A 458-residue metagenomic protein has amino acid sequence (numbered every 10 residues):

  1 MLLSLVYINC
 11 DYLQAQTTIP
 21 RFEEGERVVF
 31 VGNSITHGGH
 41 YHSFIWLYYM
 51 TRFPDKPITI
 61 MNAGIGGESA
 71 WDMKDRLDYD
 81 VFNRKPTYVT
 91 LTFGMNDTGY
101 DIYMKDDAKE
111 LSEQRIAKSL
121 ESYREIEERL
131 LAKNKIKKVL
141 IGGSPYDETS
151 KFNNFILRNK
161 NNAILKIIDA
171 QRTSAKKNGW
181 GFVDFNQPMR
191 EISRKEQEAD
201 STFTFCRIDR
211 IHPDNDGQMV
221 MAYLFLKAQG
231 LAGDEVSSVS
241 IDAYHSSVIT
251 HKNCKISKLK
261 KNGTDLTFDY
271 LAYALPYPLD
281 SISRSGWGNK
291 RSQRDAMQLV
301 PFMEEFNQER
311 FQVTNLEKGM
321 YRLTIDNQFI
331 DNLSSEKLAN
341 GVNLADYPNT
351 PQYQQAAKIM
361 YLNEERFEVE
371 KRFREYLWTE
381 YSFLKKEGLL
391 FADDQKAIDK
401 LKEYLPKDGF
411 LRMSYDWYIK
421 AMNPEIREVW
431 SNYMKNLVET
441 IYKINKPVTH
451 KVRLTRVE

Functional and structural regions predicted by a protein language model:
M1-T18: Bacterial Sec-dependent N-terminal signal peptides
D11-Q14, E26, G99, M221: Intrinsic disorder/low-complexity detector
L13-A15, H37, Y100-D101, P188: A generic signature of intrinsically disordered, low-complexity regions enriched in glycine/proline and charged/polar
A15-V31: Short N-terminal segments immediately surrounding and downstream of signal-peptide cleavage
F22, S43-T59, E68-M219, Y223-E458: Alpha-helical cap/lid subdomain in secreted, periplasmic, or secretory-pathway luminal O-acyl-processing enzymes
E26-H40, G66-S69: Catalytic nucleophile-elbow at a beta strand-turn-alpha helix junction centered on a G-D-S/GDSL motif, marking
